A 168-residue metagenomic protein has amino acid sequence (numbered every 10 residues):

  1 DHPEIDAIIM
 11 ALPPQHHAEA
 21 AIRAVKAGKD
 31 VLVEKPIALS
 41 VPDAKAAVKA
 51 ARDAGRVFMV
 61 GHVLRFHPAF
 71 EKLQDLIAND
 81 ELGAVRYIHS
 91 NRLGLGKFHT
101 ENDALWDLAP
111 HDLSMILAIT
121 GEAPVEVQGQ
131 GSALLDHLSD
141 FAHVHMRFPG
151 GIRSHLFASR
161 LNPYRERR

Functional and structural regions predicted by a protein language model:
D1-A50: Beta-loop-alpha module in the N-terminal Rossmann-like domain of NAD(P)-dependent dehydrogenases, especially those
D1-E4, L82, N162-R168: Short, intrinsically disordered, charge-balanced linker/junction segments flanking boundaries in proteins
D6-A7, Y87, R153: Short, Asp-centered acidic motifs that coordinate Mg2+ and/or phosphate in catalytic or ligand-binding sites
A7, E19, A46, K72-D75 (+2 more regions): Alpha-helical elements of Rossmann-like donor-binding domains used by nucleotide-donor carbohydrate transfer enzymes
A27-K29, A54-V57, I152: A short helix->loop->beta-strand "cap" motif at the edges of active sites that frequently abuts
A38-H99: A contiguous active-site-proximal alpha/beta segment in oxidoreductase catalytic domains
G61-P68, G94-E126, S139-D140: Mid-domain beta-loop-alpha active-site segment that forms a flexible, acidic cofactor/metal-binding surface
P110-R168: Contiguous beta-strand/loop segments that form the cofactor/metal-binding neighborhood of enzyme cores
